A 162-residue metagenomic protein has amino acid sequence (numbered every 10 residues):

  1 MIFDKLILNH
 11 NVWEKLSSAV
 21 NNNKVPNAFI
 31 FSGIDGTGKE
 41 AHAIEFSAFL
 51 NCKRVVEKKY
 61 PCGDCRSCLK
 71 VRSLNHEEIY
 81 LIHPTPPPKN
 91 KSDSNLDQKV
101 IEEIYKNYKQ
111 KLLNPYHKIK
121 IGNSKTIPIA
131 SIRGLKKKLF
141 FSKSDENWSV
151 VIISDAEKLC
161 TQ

Functional and structural regions predicted by a protein language model:
I2-L159: Clamp-loader machinery-focused feature within the broader ASCE/P-loop NTPase space
